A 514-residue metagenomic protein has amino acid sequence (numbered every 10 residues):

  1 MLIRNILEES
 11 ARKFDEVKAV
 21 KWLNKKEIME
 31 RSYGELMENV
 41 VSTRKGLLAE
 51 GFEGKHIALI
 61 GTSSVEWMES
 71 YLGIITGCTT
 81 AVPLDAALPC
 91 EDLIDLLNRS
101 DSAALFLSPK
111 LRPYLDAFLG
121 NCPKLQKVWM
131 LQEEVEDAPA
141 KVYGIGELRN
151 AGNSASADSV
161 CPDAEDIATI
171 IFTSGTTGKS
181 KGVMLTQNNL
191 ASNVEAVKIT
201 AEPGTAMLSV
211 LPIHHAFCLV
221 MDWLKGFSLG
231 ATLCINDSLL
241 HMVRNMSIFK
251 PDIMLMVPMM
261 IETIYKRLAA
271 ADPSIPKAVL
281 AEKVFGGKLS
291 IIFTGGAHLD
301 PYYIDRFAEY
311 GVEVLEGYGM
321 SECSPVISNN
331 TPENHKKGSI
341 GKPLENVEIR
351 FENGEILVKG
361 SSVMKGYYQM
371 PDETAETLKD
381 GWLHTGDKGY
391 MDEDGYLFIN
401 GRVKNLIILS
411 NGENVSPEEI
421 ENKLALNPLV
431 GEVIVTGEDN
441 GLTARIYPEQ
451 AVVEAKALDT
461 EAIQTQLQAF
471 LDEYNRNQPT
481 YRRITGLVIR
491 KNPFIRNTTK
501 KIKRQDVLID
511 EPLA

Functional and structural regions predicted by a protein language model:
D15-K18, M130, N150-F172, K179 (+1 more regions): Conserved pre-ATP/AMP-binding loop-to-beta segment of ANL
V20-S64, M68, L72, P89-I94 (+2 more regions): Conserved AMP-binding/adenylate-forming core of the ANL superfamily
E30-G34, A168-S192: Conserved AMP-binding A3 loop
L88, L105, G360, G366 (+1 more regions): AMP-binding/adenylate-forming catalytic core of the ANL superfamily
A191-A206, I213-F285: Conserved AMP-binding/adenylation subdomain of ANL enzymes
D252-M256, I264-H335, G431: Gly/Ser/Thr-rich phosphate-binding loop
K337, V363-G386, K404, I420-N422: Conserved ANL (AMP-binding/adenylate-forming) active-site segment centered on the GW(Y/F)…HTG consensus within
I407, E432-V435, N440, D472-A514: Conserved C-terminal "lid"/linker of ANL adenylate-forming enzymes
